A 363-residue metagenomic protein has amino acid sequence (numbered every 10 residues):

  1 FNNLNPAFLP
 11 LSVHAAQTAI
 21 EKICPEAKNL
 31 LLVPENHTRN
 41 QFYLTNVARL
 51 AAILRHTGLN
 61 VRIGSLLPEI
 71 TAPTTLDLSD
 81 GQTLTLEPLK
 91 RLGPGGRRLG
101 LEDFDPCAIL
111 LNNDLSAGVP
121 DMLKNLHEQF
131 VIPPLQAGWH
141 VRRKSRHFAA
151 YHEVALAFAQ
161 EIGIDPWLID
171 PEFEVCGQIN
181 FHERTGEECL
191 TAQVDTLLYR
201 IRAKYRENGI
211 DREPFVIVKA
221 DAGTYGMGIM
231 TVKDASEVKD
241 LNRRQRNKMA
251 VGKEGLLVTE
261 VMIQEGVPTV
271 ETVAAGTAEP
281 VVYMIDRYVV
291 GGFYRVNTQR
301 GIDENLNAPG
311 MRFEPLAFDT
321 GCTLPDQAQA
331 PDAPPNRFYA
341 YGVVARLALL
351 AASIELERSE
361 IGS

Functional and structural regions predicted by a protein language model:
F1-N2, K219, G266, A278-R287 (+3 more regions): Conserved metal-phosphate-binding beta-hairpin within the catalytic cores of diverse ATP-dependent phosphoryl-transfer
F1-N2, T38, G223: Short acidic, Gly/Ser-rich segments with clustered Asp/Glu that frequently serve as metal-coordination loops in enzyme
N3-A27: Short N-terminal or domain-adjacent regulatory/targeting segments
L9-L11, A15-T18, T38-R55, R62-R212: Conserved N-proximal alpha/beta basic substrate-recognition cap immediately N-terminal to, or forming the N-lobe
I20-N36, Y43, P309-S363: Conserved catalytic alpha/beta cores of large enzymes that bind or transform nucleotide phosphates and polynucleotides
N29-L32, I109, V216: Conserved hydrophobic helix-helix packing surfaces used for dimerization/oligomerization
P34-N36, K90-L92, L110-L115, L135-Q136 (+4 more regions): Short, flexible loop/turn elements at secondary-structure junctions
Q193-F215, A222-L316: Phosphate-binding site of ATP-dependent enzymes
